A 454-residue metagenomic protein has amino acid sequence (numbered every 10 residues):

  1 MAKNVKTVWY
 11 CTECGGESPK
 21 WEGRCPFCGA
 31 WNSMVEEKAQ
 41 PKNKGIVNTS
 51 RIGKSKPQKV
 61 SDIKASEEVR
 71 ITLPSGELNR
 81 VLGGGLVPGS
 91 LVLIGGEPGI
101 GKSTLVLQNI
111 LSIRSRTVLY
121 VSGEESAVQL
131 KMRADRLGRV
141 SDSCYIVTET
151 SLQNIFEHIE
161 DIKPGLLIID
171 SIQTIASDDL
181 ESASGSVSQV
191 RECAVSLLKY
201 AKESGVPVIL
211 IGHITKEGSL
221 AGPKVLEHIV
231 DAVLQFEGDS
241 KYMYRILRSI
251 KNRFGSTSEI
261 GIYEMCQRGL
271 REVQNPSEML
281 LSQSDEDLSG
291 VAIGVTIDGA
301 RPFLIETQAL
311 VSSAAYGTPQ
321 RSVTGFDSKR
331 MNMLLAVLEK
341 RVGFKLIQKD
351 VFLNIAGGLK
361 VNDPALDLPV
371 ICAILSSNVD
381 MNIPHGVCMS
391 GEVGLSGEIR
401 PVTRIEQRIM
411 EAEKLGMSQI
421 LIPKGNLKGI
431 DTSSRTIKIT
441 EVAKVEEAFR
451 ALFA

Functional and structural regions predicted by a protein language model:
A2-E13, E17-L82, V87-L93, I100-I110 (+5 more regions): Peripheral, non-AAA+ core regions of ATP-driven protein-machinery
E97, G123: P-loop (Walker A) phosphate-binding loop of NTP-binding proteins
V118-S122: Conserved RecA-like ASCE P-loop NTPase motor core of nucleic-acid helicases/translocases
A127: Divalent metal-dependent catalytic cores for phosphoryl transfer on phosphate-bearing substrates
V147: Conserved SAM-binding strand-loop segment of SAM-dependent methyltransferases
